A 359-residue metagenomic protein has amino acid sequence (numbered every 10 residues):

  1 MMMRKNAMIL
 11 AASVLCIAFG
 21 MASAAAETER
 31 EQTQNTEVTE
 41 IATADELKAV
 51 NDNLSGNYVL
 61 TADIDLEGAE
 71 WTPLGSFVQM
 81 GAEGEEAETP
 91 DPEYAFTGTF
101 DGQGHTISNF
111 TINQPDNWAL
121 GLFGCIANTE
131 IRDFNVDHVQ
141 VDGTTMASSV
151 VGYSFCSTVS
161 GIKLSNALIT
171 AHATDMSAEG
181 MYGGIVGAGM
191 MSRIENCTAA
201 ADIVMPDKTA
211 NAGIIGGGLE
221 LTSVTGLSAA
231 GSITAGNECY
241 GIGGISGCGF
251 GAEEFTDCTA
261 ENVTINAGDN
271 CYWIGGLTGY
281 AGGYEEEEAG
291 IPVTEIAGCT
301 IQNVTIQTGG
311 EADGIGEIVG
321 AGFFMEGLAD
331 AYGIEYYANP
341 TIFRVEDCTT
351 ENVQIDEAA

Functional and structural regions predicted by a protein language model:
M1-M3: N-terminal secretory signal peptides that target proteins for export/translocation
K5-A25: Sec-dependent N-terminal signal peptides of Gram-positive bacterial secreted proteins and lipoproteins
A26-A359: Surface-exposed repetitive/solenoidal architectures
